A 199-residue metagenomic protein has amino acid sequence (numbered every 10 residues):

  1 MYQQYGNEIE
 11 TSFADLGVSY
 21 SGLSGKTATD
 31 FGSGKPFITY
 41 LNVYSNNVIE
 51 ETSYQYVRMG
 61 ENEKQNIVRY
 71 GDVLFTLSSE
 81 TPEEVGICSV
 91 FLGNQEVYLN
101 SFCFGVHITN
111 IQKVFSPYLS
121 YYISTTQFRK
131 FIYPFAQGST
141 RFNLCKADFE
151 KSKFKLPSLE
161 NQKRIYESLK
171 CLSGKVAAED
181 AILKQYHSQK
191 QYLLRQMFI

Functional and structural regions predicted by a protein language model:
M1-S12, A178-I199: Short amphipathic coiled-coil heptad-repeat segments
M1-S24, K151, K155-L159: Non-catalytic DNA-recognition/assembly elements of restriction-modification systems
A14-T27, L41-V73: Sequence-specific dsDNA recognition surfaces
S24-T27, E96-C103, R129, A136-E160: A short glycine-rich beta-alpha junction/loop motif
K26, I49-S53, V176-S188: Short, tandemly repeated low-complexity microdomains enriched for cysteine and small residues
T39-Y40, G60-S124: A short beta-sheet element
S158-L183: Extended amphipathic alpha-helical segments enriched in small hydrophobics
